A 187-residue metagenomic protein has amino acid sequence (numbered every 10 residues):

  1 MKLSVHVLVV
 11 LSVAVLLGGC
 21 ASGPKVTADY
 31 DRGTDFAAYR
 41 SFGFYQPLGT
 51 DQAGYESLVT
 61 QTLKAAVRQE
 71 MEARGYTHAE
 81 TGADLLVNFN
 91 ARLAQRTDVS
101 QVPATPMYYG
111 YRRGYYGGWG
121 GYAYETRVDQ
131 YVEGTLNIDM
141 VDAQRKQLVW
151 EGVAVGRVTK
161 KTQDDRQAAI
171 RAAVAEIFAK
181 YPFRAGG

Functional and structural regions predicted by a protein language model:
M1-C20: Sec-dependent bacterial lipoprotein signal peptides
K2, K64, Y124-V128: Intrinsically disordered, low-complexity segments enriched in polar/charged residues with Gly/Pro, especially when
G18-R74, E80-N90, Q95-D98, G186-G187: A structural "domain/chain start" motif
C20-T34, R127-G187: C-terminal/domain-edge helix-coil "capping" segments
Y30, F36-F44, Y76, F89 (+5 more regions): Aromatic side chains
Q61-A65, T105-G110, R157-K160, A169-A173: Short, low-complexity, polar/charged sequence segments that are solvent-exposed and flexible
R74, L85, F89-Q147, V155: Surface-exposed short loop/turn segments
Y76-D84, G120-T126, V174-I177, A185-G187: Low-complexity, flexible helical/coil segments
